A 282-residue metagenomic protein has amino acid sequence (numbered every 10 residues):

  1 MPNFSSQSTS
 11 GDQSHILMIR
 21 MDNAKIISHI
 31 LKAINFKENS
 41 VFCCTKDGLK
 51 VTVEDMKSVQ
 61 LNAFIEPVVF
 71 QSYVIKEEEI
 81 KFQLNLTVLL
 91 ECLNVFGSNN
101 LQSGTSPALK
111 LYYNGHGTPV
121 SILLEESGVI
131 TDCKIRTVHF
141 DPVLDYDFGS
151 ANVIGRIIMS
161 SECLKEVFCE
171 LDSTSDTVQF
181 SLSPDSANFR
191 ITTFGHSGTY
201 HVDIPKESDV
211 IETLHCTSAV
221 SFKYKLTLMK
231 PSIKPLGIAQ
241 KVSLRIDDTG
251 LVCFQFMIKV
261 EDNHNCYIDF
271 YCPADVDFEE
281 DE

Functional and structural regions predicted by a protein language model:
M1-S173, Q179-E282: DNA polymerase sliding clamps and clamp-related checkpoint/processivity subunits
